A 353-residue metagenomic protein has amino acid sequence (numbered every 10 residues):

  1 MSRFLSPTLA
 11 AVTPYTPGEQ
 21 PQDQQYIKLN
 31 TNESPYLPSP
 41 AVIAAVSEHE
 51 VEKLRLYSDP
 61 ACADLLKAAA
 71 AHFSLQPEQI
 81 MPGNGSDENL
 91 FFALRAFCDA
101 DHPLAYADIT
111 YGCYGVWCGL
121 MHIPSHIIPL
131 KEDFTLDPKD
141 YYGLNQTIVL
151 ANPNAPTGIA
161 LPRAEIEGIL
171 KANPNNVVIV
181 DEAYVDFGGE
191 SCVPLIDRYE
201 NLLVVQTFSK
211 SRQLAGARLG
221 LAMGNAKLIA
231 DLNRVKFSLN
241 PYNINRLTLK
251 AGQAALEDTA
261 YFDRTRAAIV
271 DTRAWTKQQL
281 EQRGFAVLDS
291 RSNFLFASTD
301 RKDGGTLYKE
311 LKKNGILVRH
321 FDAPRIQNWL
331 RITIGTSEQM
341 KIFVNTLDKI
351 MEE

Functional and structural regions predicted by a protein language model:
M1-L56, A68, G143-L144: N-terminal "arm"/small-domain region of PLP-dependent enzymes with the aminotransferase-like
D64-P103, M121, R301: Phosphate-binding glycine-rich loop
A96-A151: PLP-dependent aminotransferase-like
L130-D186: Active-site phosphate-binding strand-loop segment of PLP-dependent enzymes
A164, K309-N314, R319, A323-E353: PLP-dependent enzyme catalytic core of the Aspartate aminotransferase-like
N201-E281, F285-L288: PLP-dependent aminotransferase class I/II
V270, Q282-N314, L330: Conserved PLP-binding catalytic core of the aspartate aminotransferase-like
